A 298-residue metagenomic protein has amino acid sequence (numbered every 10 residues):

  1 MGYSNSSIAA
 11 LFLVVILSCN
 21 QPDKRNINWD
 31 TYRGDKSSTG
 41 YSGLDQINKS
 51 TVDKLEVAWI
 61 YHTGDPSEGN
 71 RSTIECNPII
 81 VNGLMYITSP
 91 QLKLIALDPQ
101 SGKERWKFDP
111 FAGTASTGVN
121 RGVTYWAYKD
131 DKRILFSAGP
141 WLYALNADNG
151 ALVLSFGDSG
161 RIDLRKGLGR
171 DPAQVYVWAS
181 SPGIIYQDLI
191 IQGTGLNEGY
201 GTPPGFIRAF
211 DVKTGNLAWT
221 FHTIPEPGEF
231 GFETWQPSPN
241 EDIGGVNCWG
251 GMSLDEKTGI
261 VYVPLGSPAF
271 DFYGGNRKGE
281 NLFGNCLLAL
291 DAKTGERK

Functional and structural regions predicted by a protein language model:
M1-I8: Bacterial N-terminal signal peptides that target proteins for export
I16-S18: C-terminal motif of bacterial Sec signal peptides marking the signal peptidase cleavage site
P22, D211-T214, T258: Secondary-structure transition into beta-strands, especially the periplasmic turns and strand N-termini that construct
D23, K36-S42, P66-N70, I95 (+1 more regions): Short, solvent-exposed loop/turn elements at domain surfaces
D23-A58, T223-F230: Blade/loop signatures of beta-propeller domains
W29-R33, R71-Q91, S116-L142, V175-G201 (+2 more regions): Repeat-blade elements of multi-bladed beta-propeller folds
L44-V52, V57-Y86, P110-F111: Asp/Glu-centered strand-loop micro-motifs enriched in Gly/Pro and often flanked by an aromatic residue
S50-G64, L94-A115, K129, L142-Q174 (+2 more regions): Extracytoplasmic/lumenal domain signature
